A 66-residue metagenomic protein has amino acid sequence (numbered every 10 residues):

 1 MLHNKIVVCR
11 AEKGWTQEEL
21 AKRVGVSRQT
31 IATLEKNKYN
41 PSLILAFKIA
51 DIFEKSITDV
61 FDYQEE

Functional and structural regions predicted by a protein language model:
M1-E12: A short, Lys/Arg-rich alpha-helix, primarily the initiator
A11, K22, D51: Alpha-helical residues within the helix-turn-helix
W15-A32: Short alpha-helical DNA-recognition segment
I44-D59: DNA major-groove recognition helix of helix-turn-helix/homeodomain DNA-binding modules
F61-E66: Short, charged recognition helix plus adjacent turn of helix-turn-helix-like nucleic-acid-binding domains
